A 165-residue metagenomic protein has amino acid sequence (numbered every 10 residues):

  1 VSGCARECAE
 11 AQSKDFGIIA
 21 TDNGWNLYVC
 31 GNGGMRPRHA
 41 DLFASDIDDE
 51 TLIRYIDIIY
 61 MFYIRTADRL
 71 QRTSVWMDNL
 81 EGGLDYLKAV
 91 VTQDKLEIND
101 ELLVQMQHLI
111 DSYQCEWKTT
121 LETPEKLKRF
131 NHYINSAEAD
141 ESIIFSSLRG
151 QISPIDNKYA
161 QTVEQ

Functional and structural regions predicted by a protein language model:
V1-Q165: Peripheral terminal and linker regions in Fe-S/redox and tRNA-modifying enzymes
